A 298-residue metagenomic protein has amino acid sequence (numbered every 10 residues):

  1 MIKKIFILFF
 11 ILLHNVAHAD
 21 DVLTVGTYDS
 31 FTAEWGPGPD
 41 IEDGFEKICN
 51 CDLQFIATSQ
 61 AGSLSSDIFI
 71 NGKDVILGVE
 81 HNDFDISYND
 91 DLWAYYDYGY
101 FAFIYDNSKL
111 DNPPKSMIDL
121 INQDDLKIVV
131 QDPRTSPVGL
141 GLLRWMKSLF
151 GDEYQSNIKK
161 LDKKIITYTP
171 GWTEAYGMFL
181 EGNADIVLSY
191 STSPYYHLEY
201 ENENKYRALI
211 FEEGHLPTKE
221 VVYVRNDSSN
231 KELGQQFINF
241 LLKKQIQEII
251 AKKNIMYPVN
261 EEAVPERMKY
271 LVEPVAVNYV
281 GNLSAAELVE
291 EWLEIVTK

Functional and structural regions predicted by a protein language model:
D20-S87: Early extracytoplasmic/lumenal segment of secretory-pathway proteins
G26, D119-S148: Short loop->beta-strand "edge-of-pocket" segments that line small-molecule binding or catalytic clefts across diverse
G72-V75, Y88-A102, M117-D119, L126-P133: A structural signal for short loop-to-beta-strand junctions that line the ligand-binding cleft of periplasmic/secreted
D90-Y96, I118, I186, L198-L216 (+1 more regions): Short beta-strand->loop
A102-L110, P217-L233, I249-I250: A bilobed periplasmic-binding-protein/Venus flytrap-type ligand-binding module shared by bacterial periplasmic
W145-E213: Ligand-binding pocket segment of bilobal, Venus flytrap-like solute-binding proteins
R225-V277: Mature extracytoplasmic/periplasmic domains
E266-K298: Extracellular/periplasmic bilobal clamshell ligand-binding domains
